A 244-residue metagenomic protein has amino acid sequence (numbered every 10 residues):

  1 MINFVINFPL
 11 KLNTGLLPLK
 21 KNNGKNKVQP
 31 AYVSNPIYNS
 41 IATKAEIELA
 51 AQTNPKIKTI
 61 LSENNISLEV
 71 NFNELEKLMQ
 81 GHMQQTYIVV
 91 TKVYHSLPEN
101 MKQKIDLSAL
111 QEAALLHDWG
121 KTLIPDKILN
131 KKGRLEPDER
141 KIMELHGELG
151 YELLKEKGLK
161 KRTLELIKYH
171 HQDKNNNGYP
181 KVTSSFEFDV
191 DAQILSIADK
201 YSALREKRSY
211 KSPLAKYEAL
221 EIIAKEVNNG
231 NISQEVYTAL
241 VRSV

Functional and structural regions predicted by a protein language model:
M1-S40: Non-Sec secretion/translocation targeting segments of pathogen effectors
Q29-E144, Y151, E156-K157: Acidic/His-rich, divalent-metal-binding segments that scaffold phosphate/diphosphate chemistry
L110-A114, L154-E156, K161-L195, K211 (+1 more regions): Histidine/acidic-rich helix-loop-helix segments that form or flank divalent-metal centers in metalloenzyme catalytic
W119-D126, H170-N177, L204: A short secondary-structure junction motif
G133, P137, T183-S185, K207-K211: Short, contiguous acidic/charged loop-to-helix segments that flank catalytic cores in large enzymes
G150, A215: Active-site helical microenvironments for divalent-metal-assisted chemistry
Q193-E206: Conserved beta-strand-loop-short alpha-helix elements that form and flank the Mn2+/Mg2+-coordinating active site
